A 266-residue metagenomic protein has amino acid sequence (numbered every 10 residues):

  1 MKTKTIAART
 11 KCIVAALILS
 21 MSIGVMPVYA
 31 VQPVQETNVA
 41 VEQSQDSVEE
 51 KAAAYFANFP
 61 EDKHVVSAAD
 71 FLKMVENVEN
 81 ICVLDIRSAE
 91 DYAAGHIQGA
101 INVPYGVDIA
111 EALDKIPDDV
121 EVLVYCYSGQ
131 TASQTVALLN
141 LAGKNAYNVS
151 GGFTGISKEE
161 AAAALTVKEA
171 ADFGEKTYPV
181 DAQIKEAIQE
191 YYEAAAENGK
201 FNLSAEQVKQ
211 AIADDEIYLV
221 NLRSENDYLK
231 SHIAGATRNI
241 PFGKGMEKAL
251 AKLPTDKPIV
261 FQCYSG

Functional and structural regions predicted by a protein language model:
K2, K11-C12, M26-V66, M74-N77 (+4 more regions): Rhodanese-like catalytic fold shared by cysteine-dependent sulfurtransferases and DSP/PTP-type phosphatases
K2-A8, S20: Short, Lys/Arg-rich N-terminal segment immediately upstream of the first membrane anchor
V14-G24: Bacterial N-terminal signal peptides
L19, E79-I81: Alpha-helical transmembrane segments and their helix-helix packing motifs
F71, C82-R87, V103, V208 (+1 more regions): Short hydrophobic beta-strand that contains or immediately precedes a catalytic carboxylate
D85, G129, G266: Conserved G/P- and acidic residue-centered "switch" motifs that form tight phosphate/ATP-binding loops in soluble
Y125-C126, Q262-C263: Short, surface-exposed ligand- or partner-binding patches at beta-edge/loop junctions that are enriched in aromatics
